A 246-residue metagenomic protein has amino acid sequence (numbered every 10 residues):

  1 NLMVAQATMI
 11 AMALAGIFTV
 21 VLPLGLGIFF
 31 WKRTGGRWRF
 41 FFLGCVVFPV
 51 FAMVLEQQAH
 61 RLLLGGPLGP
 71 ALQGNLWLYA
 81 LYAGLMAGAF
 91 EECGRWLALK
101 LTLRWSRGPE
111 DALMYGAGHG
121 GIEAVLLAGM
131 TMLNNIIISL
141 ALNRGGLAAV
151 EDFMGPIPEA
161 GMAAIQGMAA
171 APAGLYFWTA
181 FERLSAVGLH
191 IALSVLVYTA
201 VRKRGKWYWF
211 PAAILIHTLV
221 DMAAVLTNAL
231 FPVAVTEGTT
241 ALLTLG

Functional and structural regions predicted by a protein language model:
L2-G246: Hydrophobic alpha-helical segments at protein termini of multi-pass membrane proteins
